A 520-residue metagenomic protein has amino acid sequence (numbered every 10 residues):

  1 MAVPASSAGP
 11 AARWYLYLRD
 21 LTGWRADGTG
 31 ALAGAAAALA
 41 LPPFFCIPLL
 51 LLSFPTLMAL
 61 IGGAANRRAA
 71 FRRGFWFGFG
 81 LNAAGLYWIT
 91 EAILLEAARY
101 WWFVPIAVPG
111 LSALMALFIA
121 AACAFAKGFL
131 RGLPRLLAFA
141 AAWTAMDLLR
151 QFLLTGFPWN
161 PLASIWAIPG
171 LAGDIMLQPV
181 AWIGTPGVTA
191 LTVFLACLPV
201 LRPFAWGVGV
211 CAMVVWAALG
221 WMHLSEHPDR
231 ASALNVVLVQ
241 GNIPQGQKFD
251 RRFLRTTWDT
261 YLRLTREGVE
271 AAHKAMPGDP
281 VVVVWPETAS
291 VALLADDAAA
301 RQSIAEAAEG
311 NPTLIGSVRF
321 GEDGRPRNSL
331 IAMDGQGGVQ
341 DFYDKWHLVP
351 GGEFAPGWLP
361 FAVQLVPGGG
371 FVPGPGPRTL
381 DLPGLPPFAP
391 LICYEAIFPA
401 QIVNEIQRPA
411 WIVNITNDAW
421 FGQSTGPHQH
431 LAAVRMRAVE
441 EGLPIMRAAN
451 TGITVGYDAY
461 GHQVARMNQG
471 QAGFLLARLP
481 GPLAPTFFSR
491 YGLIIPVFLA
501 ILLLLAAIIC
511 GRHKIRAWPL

Functional and structural regions predicted by a protein language model:
A2-L224, Q423-S424, V434-R437, A449-Y457 (+2 more regions): Membrane-embedded alpha-helical bundles of multi-pass enzymes that act on lipidic or dolichyl-linked glycan substrates
L224-Y491, I495: Soluble catalytic domains of enzymes that build or remodel membrane lipids, polysaccharides, and related
